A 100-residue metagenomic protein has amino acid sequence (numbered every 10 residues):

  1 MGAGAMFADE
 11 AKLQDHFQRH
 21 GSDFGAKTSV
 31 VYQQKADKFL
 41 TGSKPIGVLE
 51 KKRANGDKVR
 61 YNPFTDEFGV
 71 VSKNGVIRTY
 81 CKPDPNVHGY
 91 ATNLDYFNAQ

Functional and structural regions predicted by a protein language model:
M1-G56: Compact soluble domain cores
L13, R19-H20, F24, D66 (+2 more regions): A generic signature of intrinsically disordered, low-complexity regions enriched in glycine/proline and charged/polar
Q34-L40, K44-I46, D66, K73-V76 (+1 more regions): Mature, structured domains enriched in cysteine- and short glycine motifs
K51-K73: Basic/aromatic recognition patch in beta-strand/loop cores that engages polyanionic ligands
G69-Q100: A short, surface-exposed interaction/processing loop segment used at functional sites
